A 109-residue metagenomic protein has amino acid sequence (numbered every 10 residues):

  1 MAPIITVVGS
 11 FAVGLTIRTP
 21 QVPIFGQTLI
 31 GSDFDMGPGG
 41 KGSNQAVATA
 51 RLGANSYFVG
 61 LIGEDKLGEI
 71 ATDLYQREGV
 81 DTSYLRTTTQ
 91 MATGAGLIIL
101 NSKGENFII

Functional and structural regions predicted by a protein language model:
M1-L61, K66-I70, Q76-R77: Glycine-rich phosphate/adenosyl-contacting loop at the front of the ribokinase-like
P3, T93-A95: Change "...and in nucleic-acid phosphodiester-cleaving endonucleases..." to "...and in nucleic-acid processing enzymes
L15, G94, N106-I108: Short, well-ordered, mixed-charge alpha-helical segments that flank or form enzyme active sites
N55, D81, E105: Residue-level detector of anion-binding/catalytic polar loops
E69-T72, A95-I98: Short secondary-structure transition/capping segments
L74-M91: A glycine-rich helix N-cap at a beta->alpha junction
T87-T88, I98-I109: Conserved phosphate-binding/catalytic loop of the ribokinase/pfkB sugar-kinase fold
